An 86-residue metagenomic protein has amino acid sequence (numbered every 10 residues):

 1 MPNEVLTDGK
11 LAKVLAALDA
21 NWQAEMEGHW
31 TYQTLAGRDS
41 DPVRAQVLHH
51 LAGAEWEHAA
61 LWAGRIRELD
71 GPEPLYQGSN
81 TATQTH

Functional and structural regions predicted by a protein language model:
M1-H86: Non-heme di-metal
